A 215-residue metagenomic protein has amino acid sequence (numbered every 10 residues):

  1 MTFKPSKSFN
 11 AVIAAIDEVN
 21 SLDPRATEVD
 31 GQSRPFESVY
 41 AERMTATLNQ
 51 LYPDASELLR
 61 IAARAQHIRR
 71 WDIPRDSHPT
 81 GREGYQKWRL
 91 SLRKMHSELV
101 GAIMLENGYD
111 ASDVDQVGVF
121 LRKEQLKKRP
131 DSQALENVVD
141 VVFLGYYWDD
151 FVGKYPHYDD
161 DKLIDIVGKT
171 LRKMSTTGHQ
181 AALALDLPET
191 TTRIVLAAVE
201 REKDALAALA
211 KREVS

Functional and structural regions predicted by a protein language model:
T2-K7, A11, G31-P35, E42 (+5 more regions): Divalent metal-dependent phosphate-bond-processing catalytic cores, especially two-metal-ion Mg2+/Mn2+ enzymes that act
S8-T45, S77-K87, S91: Active-site flanking loop/helix segments enriched in acidic
I13, T45, K94-S97, G101 (+1 more regions): An amphipathic alpha-helix signature
A14-D17, H67, E98, A102 (+1 more regions): Generic structural signal for well-ordered, non-membrane alpha-helices
F36, Y40, L51-R60, R64 (+3 more regions): Generic, well-ordered alpha-helical segments
T45, R60-I61, V114-R122, L196: Short, well-structured alpha-helical segments
E57-R75, T80, V100, V119-Q125 (+1 more regions): His-Asp-centered metal-binding catalytic motifs of divalent-metal-dependent phosphohydrolases/nucleases
H78-G118: Helix-adjacent hinge/juxtasegments
